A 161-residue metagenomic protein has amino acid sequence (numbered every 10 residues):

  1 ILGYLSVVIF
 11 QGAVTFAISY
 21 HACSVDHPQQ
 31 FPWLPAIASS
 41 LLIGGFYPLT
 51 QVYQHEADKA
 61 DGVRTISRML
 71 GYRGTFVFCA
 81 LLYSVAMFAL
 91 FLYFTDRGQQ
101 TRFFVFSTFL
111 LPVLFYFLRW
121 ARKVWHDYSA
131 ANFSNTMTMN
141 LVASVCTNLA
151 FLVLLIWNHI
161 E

Functional and structural regions predicted by a protein language model:
I1-E161: Multi-pass alpha-helical membrane architecture of UbiA-family and related isoprenoid/lipid prenyltransferases
